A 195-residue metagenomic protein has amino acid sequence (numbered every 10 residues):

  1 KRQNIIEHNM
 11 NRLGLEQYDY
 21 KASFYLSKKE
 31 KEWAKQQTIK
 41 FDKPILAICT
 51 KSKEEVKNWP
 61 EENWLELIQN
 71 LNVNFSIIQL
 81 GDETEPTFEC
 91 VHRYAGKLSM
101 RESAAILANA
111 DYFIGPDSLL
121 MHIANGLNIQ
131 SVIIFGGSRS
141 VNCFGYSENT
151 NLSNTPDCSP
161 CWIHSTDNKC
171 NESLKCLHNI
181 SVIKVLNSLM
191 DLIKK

Functional and structural regions predicted by a protein language model:
K1-K195: Catalytic machinery of carbohydrate-active enzymes, primarily nucleotide-sugar-dependent glycosyltransferases
